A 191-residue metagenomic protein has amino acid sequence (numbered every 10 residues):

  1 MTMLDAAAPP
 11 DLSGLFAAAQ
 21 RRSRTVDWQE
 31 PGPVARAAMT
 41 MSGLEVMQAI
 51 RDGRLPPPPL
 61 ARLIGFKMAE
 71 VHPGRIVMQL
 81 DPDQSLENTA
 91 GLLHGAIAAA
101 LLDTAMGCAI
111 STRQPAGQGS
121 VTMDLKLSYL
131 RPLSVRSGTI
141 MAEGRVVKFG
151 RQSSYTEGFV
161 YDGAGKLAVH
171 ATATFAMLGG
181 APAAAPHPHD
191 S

Functional and structural regions predicted by a protein language model:
M1-S191: Terminal targeting signals and extreme-terminal segments of soluble enzymes
